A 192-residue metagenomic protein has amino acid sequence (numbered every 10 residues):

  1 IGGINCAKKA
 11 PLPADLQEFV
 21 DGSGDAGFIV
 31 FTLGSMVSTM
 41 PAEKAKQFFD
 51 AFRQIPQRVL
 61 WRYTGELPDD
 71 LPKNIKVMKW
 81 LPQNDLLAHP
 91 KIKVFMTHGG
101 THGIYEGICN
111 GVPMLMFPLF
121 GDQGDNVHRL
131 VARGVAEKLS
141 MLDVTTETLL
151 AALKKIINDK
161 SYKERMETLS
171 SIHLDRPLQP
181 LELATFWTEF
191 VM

Functional and structural regions predicted by a protein language model:
I1-M192: Catalytic core of nucleotide-sugar-dependent glycosyltransferases
